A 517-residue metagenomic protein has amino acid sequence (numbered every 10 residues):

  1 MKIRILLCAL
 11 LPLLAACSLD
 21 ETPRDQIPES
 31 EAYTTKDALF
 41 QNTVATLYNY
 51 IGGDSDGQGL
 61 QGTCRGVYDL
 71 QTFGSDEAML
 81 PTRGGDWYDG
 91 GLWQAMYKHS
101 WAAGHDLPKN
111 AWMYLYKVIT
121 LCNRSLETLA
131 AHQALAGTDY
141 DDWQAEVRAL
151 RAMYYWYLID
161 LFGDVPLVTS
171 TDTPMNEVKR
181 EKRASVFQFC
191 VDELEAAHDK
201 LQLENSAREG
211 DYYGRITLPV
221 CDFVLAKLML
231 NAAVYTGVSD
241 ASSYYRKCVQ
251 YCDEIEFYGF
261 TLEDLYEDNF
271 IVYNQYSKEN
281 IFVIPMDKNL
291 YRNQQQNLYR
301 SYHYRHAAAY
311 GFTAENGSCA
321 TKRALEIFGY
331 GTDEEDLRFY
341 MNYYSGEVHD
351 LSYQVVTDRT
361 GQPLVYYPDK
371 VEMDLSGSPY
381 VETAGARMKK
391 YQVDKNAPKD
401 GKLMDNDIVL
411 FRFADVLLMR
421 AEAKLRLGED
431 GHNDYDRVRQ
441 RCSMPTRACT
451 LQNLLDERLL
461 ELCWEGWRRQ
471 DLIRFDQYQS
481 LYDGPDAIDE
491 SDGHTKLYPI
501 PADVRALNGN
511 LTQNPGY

Functional and structural regions predicted by a protein language model:
C17-L19, L115-Y116, F189, Y212-Y213 (+5 more regions): Long, intrinsically disordered, low-complexity segments
C17-Q71, N508-Y517: Membrane-proximal, proline-rich intrinsically disordered regions
S30-E31, A38, G57-T82, V168-T171 (+4 more regions): Short, surface-exposed recognition loops and adjoining beta-strand edges that mediate ligand/DNA contacts, enriched
D37-A45, N49-S55, G59, G84-F162 (+3 more regions): Conserved, well-structured interaction surfaces
G84, Y88-H99, Y330-F411: Flexible, polar/acidic helix-loop-strand segments at domain edges
I271-V272, K278, I284-M373, D430: Glycine-rich, aromatic-lined ligand/substrate-binding cores of catalytic and carbohydrate-binding domains
